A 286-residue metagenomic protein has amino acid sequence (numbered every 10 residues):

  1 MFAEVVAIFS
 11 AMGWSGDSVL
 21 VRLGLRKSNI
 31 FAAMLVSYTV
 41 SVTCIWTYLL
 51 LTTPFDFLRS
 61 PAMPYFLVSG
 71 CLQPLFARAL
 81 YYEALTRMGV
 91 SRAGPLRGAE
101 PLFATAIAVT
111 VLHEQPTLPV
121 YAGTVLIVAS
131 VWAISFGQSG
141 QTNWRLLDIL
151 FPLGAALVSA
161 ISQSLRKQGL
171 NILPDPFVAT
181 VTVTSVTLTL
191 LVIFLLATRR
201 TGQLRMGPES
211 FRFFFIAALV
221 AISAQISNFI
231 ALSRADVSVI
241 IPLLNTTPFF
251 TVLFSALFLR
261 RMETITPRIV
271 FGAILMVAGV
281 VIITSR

Functional and structural regions predicted by a protein language model:
M1-A32, V36-V68, R78-M88, F136-L153 (+6 more regions): Membrane-interface interhelical linkers
F9, V36-S37, L96-A99, L118-A122 (+3 more regions): Hydrophobic core positions of alpha-helical segments in small-molecule transporters and transporter systems
S15, W46, C71-L75, P101-A106 (+7 more regions): Hydrophobic/small/kink-forming positions within alpha-helical transmembrane segments of polytopic membrane proteins
S18-R22, Y81-Y82, A93, P101-A104 (+5 more regions): Interfacial helix-capping/hinge residues at the ends of transmembrane alpha-helices
I30-M34, A93, V178-A179, I240: Juxtamembrane helix-start motifs in multi-pass secondary transporters
T39, I45, T105-V109, L118-Q138 (+1 more regions): Hydrophobic transmembrane alpha-helices of multi-pass small-molecule transport proteins
V40-I45, L96-V111, V125, V186-L190 (+3 more regions): Alpha-helical transmembrane segments of compact multi-pass small-molecule transporters, enriched in specific families
L147-N171, D175-V178: Selected transmembrane alpha-helices and immediately adjacent juxtamembrane segments of polytopic inner-membrane
